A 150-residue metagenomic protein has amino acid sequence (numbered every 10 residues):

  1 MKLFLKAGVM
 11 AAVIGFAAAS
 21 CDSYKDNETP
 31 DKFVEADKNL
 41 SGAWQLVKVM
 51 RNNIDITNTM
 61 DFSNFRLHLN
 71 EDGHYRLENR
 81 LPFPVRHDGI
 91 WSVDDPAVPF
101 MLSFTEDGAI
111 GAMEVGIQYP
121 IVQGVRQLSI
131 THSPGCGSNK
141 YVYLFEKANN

Functional and structural regions predicted by a protein language model:
M1-V9: Bacterial N-terminal signal peptides that target proteins for export
A17-S20: C-terminal motif of bacterial Sec signal peptides marking the signal peptidase cleavage site
D22-D88, P96-N150: Lipid interaction determinants
